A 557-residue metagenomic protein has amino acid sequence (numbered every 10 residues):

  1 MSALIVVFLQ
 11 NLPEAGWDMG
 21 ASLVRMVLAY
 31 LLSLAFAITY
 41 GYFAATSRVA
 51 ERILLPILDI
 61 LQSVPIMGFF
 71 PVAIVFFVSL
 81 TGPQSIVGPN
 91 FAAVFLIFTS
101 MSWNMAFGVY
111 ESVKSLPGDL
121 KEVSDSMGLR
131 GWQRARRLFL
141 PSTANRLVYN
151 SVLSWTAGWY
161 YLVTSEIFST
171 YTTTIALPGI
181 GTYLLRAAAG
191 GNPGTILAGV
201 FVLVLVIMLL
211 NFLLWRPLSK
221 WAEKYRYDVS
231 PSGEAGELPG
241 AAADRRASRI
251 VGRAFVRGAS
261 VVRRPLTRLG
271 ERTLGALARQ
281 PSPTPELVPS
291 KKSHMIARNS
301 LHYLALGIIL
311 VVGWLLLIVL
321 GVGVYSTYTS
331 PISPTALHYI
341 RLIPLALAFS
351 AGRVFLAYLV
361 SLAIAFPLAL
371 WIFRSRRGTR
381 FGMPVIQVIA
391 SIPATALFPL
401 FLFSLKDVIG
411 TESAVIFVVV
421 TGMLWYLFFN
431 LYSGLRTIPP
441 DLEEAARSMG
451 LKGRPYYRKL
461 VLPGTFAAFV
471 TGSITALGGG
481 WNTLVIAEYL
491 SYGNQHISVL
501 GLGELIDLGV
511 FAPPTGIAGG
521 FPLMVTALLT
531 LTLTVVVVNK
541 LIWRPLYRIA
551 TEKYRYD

Functional and structural regions predicted by a protein language model:
M1-L31, V200-L359, V538-D557: N-terminal, non-cleaved signal-anchor transmembrane helix
A29-L58, L356-I386, P399: Transmembrane-helix boundary motif in ABC transporter permease subunits
A35-Y40, S47, L54, A92-K121 (+8 more regions): Membrane-embedded alpha-helices of multi-pass transport/permease systems
D59-S100, Q387-M423: Generic hydrophobic transmembrane alpha-helix motif, especially the helices
A92, L96, S100-L116, E122 (+4 more regions): Transmembrane-helix bundle segments that line or gate the permeation/cavity pathway in multi-pass membrane proteins
G108-L147, N430-V470: Short cytoplasmic-facing helical segments at TM-TM junctions of multi-pass membrane proteins
W132-S165, V202, L214, T421 (+3 more regions): Transmembrane alpha-helices
Y160-P193, N482-V525, R555-D557: Glycine-rich helix-loop "coupling/hinge" segments at transmembrane-helix boundaries in multipass transporters
